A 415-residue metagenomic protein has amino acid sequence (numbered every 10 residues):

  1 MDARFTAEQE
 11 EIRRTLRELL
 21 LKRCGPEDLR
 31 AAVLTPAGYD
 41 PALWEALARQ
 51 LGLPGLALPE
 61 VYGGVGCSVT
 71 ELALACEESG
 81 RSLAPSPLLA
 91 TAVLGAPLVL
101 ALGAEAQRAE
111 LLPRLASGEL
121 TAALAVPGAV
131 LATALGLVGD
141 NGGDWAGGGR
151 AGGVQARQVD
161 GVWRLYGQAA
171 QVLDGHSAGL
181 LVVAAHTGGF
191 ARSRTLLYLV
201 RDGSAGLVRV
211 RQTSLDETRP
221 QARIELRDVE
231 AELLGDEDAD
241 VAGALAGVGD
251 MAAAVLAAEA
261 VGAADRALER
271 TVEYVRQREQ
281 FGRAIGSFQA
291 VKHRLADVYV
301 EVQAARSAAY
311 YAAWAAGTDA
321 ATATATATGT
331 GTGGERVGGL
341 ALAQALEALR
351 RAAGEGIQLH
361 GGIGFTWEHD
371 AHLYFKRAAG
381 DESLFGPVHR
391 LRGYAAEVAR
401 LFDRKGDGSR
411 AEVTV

Functional and structural regions predicted by a protein language model:
M1-G80, R114, G118, D250-V415: Alpha-helical interface subdomain recognition
S86-A106: N-terminal glycine-rich flavin-associated loop
L102-A122: FAD-binding glycine-rich core of flavoenzymes that anchor FAD
L111-P113, L135-W145, G153-Q155, A169-L173 (+3 more regions): A generic local secondary-structure boundary/capping motif
L120, R150-G152, V159, S177-G179 (+5 more regions): A generic structural signal for well-ordered coil/turn residues at beta-strand boundaries that shape enzyme active-site
A125, Q168-L207: A short core secondary-structure module
G128-D160, G188-G189, T318-G333, K405-A411: Intrinsically disordered, low-complexity terminal tails and inter-domain linkers enriched for S/T/G/P/D/E
L135-G143, Q171-D174, R201-D236: Flexible, small-/acidic-enriched active-site or ligand-binding loops
